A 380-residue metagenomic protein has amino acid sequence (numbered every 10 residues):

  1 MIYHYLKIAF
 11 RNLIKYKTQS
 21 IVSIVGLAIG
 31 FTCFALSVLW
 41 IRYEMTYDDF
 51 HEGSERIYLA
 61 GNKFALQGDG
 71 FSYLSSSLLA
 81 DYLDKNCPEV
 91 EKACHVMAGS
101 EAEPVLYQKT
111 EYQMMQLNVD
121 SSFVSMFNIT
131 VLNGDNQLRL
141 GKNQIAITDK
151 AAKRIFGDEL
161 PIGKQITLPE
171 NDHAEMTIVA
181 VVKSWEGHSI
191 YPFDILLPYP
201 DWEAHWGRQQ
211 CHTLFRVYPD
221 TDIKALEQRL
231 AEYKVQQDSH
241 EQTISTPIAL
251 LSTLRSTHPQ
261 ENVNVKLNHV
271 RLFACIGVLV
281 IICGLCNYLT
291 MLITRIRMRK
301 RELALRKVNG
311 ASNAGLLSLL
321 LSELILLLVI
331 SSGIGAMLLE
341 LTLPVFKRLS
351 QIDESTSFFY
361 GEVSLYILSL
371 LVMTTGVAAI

Functional and structural regions predicted by a protein language model:
L6-T18, V22, G26, C286-L327: Intracellular coupling helices
L13, S23, E44, A60 (+13 more regions): Generic structural signal for small/hydrophobic residues in well-ordered secondary structure, especially within
K15-Y43: Short, strongly hydrophobic transmembrane alpha-helices
T32, L324-I380: Small-residue-rich transmembrane alpha-helices
F34-I41, E175, I282-L285, L339-L343: Alpha-helical transmembrane segments of polytopic integral membrane proteins, especially the permease/helical cores
F34-L160, P169-A174, Q228, V235 (+3 more regions): Structured, solvent-exposed hinge/loop segments at the ends of secondary-structure elements
V119-N133, I145-V265: Mid-to-C-terminal secondary-structure elements that act as membrane-proximal/extracytoplasmic interface segments
V263-V280, L365-Y366: N-terminal membrane-entry
